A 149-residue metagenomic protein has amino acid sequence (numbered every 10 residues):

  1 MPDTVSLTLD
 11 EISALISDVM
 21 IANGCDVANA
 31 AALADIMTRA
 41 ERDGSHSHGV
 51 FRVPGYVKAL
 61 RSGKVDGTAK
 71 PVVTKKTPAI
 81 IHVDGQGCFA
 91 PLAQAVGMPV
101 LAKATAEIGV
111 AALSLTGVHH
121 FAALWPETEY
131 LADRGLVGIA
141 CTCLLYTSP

Functional and structural regions predicted by a protein language model:
M1-N23: Generic N-terminal amphipathic, Lys/Arg-enriched alpha-helix
C25-A32, S47-V50: Flexible, glycine/charged-enriched surface loops at secondary-structure junctions
F51-G97: Active-site cofactor/substrate anionic-group-binding motifs, chiefly glycine- and Lys/Arg-rich phosphate-binding loops
V83, A111-G117, G138-T142: General beta-strand structural signal in soluble alpha/beta enzymes
K103-L113: Conserved catalytic cysteine-centered active-site region of acyl-thioester-dependent Claisen-condensing enzymes
A122-A123: Extreme N-terminal "head/tail" segments of very large remodeling/mechanoenzyme assemblies
Y146-P149: Conserved small/polar residues in nucleotide/adenosyl-binding loops
